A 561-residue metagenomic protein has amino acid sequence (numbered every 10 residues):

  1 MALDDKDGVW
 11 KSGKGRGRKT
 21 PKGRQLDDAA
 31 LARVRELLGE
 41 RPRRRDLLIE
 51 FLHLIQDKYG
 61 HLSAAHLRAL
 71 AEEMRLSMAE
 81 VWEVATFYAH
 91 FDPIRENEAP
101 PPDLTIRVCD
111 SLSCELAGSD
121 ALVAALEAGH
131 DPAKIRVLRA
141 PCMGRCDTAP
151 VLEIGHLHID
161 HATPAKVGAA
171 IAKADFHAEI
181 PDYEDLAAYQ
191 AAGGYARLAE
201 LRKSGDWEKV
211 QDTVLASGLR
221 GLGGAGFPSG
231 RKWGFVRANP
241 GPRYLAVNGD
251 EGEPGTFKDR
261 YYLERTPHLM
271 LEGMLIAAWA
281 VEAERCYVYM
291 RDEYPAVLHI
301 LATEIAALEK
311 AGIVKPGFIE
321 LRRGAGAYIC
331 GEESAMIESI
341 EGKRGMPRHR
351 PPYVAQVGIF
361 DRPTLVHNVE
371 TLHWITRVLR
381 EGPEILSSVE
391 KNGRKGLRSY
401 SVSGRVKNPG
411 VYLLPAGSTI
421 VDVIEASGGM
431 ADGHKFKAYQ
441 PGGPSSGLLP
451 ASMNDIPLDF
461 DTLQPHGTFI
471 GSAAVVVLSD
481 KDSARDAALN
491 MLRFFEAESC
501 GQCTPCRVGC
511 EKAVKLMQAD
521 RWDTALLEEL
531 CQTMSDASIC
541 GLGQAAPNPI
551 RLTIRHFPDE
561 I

Functional and structural regions predicted by a protein language model:
G15, Y189-A196, L245-D259, V354-I359 (+1 more regions): Gly-rich Lys/Arg/Thr-decorated short loops/hinges at beta-loop-alpha junctions or inter-strand turns that position
R16-I106, D110-M143, D147-F176, A196-A216 (+8 more regions): Ferredoxin-type iron-sulfur electron-transfer modules in oxidoreductases and energy-metabolism complexes
Y88, T266-A280: Histidine-anchored nucleotide/phosphate-binding helix
L104-R107, I135-R136, V151, P242-L245 (+12 more regions): Structural motif
L201-N239, S387-S388, S401, L413 (+2 more regions): Accessory "access/gating" subregions that flank catalytic or transport cores
F227, G234-T256, R260-E272: Active-site cofactor/substrate anionic-group-binding motifs, chiefly glycine- and Lys/Arg-rich phosphate-binding loops
G273-L275, A416-G433: Short amphipathic, charge-patterned alpha-helical segments
L298-A416, G428-A431: Hydrophobic alpha-helical positions that pack around
